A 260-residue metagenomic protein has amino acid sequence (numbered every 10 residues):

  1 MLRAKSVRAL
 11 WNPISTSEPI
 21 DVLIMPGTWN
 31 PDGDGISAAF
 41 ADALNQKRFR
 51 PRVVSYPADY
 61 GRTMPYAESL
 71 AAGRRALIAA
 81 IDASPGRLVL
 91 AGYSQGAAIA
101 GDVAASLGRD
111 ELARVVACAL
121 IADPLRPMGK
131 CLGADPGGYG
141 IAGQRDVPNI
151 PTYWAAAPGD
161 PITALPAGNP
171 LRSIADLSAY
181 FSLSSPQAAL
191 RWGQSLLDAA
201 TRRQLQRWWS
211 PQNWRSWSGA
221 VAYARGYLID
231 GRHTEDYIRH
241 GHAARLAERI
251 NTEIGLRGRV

Functional and structural regions predicted by a protein language model:
L2-R87, A164-A167, P186-V260: Active-site catalytic motif of lipid deacylating hydrolases and related acyltransferases
G73-A156, P161-L165: Serine-dependent carboxylesterase/thioesterase catalytic core of lipase-like alpha/beta-hydrolase/SGNH enzymes
P158, A167-L177: Eukaryote-biased recognition of electropositive, low-complexity segments and basic polyanion/acidic-motif-binding
A175-A189: Short N-proximal segments of mature Sec-exported proteins
